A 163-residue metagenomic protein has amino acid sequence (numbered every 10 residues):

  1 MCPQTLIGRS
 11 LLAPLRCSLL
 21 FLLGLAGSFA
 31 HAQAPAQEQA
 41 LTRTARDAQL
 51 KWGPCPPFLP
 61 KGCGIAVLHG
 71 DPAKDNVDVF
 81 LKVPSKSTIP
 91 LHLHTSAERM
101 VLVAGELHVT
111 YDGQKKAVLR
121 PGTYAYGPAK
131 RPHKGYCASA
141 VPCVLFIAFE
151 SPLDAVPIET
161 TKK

Functional and structural regions predicted by a protein language model:
M1-A13: N-terminal secretory signal peptides that target proteins for export/translocation
P14-S28: Bacterial N-terminal signal peptides
A32-V77, T160-K163: A short, N-terminal "cap"/entry segment at the start of jelly-roll beta-barrel domains of the cupin/DSBH fold
L41-T44, K134-K163: Double-stranded beta-helix
V77-H94, P128-A129: Conserved short histidine dyad/triad with adjacent acidic residue
P84-S87, H94-D112: Glycine- and acidic-residue-biased ligand/ion/polar-headgroup-sensing regions
I89-L91, V109-T110, G127, P132-A138: Short beta-strand His + acidic residue motifs that chelate non-heme Fe in jelly-roll/DSBH and cupin folds
G113-K130: Short acidic-glycine-tyrosine-enriched beta hairpin
